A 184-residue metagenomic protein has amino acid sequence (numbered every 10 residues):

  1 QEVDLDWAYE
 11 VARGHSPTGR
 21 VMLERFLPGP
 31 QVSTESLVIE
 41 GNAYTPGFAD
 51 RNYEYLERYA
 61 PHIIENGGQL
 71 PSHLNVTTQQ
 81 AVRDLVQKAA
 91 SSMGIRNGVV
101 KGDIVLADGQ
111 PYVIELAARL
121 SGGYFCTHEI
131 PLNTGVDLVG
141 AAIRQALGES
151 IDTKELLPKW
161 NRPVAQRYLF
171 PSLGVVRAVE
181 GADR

Functional and structural regions predicted by a protein language model:
Q1, S36, L169-S172: Short beta-strand-to-loop capping motifs
E2, Q31, V76-R83, L132 (+1 more regions): Electropositive phosphate-/nucleotide-binding environments in soluble metabolic enzymes
A12-R20, L27-P71, Q80-K101, V105-Y112 (+2 more regions): Phosphate-binding core of ATP-grasp and ATP-grasp-like enzymes
R25, P71-N75, P131, L156: Alpha-helix initiation/capping motif
R119-A141: ATP-dependent carboxylate-activation loops
A141-R184: Peripheral (often C-terminal) accessory segments that flank ATP-dependent C-N-forming ligase machineries
